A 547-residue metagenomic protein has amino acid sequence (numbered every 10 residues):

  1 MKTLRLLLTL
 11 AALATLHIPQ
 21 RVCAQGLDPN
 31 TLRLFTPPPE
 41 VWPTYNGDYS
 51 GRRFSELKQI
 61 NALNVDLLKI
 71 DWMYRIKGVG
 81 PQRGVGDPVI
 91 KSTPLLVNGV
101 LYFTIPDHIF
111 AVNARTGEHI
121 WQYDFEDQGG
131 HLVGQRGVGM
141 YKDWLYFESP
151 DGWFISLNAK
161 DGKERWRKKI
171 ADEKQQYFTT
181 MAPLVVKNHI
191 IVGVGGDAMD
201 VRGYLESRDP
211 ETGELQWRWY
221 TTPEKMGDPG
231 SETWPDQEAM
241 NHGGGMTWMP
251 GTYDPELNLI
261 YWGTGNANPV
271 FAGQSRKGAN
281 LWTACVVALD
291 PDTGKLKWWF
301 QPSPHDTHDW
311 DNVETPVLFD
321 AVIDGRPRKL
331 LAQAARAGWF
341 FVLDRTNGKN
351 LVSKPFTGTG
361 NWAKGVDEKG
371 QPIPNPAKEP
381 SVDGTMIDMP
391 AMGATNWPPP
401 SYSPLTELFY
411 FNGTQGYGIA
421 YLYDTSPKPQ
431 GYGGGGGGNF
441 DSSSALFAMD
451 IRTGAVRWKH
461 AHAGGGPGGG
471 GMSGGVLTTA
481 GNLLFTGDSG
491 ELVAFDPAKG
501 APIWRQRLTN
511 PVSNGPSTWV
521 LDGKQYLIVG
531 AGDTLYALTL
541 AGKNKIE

Functional and structural regions predicted by a protein language model:
L13-V22: C-terminal segment of classical bacterial N-terminal signal peptides
G26-G84, E118-D127, K163-D172, E214-T222 (+9 more regions): Aromatic (tryptophan-biased) beta-strands that constitute blades/sheets of beta-rich domains
W42-N46, G86-D107, G130-F154, F178-R202 (+6 more regions): Repeat-blade elements of multi-bladed beta-propeller folds
S55-A171, T479: N-terminal cofactor/phosphate-binding cores enriched in small/glycine residues, especially glycine-rich loops such as
I60-L63, V112-N113, L157-N158, R208 (+6 more regions): Hydrophobic/aromatic beta-strand positions that recur at structurally equivalent sites within the blades
L157, D161-G162, G203-L215, A279-G294 (+2 more regions): Beta-propeller blade signature
V317-W362, P380-P390, P497, L527 (+2 more regions): Phosphate/diphosphate-binding loops
D320, G413-Q415, G438-A501: Loop/turn-rich, solvent-exposed surfaces of beta-rich toroidal or solenoidal domains
